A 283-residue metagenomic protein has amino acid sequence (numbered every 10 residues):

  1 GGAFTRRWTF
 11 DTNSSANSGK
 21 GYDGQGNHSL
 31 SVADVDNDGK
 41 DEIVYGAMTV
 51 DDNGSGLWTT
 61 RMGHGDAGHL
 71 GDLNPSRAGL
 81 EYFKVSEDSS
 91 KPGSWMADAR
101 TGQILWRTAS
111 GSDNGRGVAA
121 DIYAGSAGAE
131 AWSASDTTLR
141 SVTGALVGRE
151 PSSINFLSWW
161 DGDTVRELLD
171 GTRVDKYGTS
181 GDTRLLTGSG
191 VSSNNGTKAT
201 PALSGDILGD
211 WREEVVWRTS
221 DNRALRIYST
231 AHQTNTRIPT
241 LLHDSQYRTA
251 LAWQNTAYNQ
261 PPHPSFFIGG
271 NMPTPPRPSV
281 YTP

Functional and structural regions predicted by a protein language model:
G1-P283: Beta-propeller-forming repeat regions
